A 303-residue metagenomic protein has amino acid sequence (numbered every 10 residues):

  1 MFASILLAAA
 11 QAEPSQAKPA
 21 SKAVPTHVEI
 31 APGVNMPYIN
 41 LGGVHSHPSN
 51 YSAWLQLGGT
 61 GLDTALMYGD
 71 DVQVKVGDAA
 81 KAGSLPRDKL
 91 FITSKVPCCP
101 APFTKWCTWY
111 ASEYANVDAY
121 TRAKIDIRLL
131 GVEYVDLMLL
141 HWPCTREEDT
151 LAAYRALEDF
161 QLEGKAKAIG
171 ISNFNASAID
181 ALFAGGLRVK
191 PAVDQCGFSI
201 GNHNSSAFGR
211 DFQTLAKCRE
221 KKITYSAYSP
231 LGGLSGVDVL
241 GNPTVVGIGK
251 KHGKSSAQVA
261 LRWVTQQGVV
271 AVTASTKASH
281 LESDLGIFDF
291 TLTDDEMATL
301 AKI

Functional and structural regions predicted by a protein language model:
M1-A12: Cleavable N-terminal signal peptides of Sec/SRP-targeted secreted and luminal proteins
K18-S94, P100, E133, A152 (+2 more regions): N-terminal binding-site loop/beta-alpha segment at the start of enzyme catalytic domains that lines or forms
T26, P48, G69-D70, C98 (+1 more regions): Beta/alpha (TIM)-barrel catalytic core signal, keyed to glycine-rich beta->alpha loops juxtaposed to Asp/Glu that bind
H45-Q56, S112-G131, T150, I179-D180 (+1 more regions): Short, acidic/polar
G59, V132-V135, A166, P191: A structural motif
V74-K81, A123-I127, L157, I179-F183: Short, well-ordered amphipathic alpha-helices
F91-N116, H141: Structural motif corresponding to the early beta-alpha repeats
I127-E148: Active-site groove signature of glycoside hydrolases
